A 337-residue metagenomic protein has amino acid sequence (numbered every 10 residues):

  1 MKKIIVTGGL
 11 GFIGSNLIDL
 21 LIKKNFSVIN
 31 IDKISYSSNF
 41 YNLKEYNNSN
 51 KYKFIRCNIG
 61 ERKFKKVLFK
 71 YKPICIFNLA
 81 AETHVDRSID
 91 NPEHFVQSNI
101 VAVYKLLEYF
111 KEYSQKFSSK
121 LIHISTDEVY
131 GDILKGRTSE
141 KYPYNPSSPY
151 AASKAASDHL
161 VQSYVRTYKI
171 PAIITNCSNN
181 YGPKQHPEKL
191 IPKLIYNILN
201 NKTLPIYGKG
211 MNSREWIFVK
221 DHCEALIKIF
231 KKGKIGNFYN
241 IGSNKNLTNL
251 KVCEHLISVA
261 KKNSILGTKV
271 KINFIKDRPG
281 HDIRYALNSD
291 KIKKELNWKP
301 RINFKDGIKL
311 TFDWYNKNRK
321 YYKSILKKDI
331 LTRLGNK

Functional and structural regions predicted by a protein language model:
M1-N180, N249, I283, L310 (+2 more regions): N-terminal Rossmann-like NAD(P)+-binding domain of SDR-like oxidoreductases, especially those catalyzing
S15, L20-K23, P192-K337: C-terminal substrate-binding subdomain of Rossmann-fold SDR/epimerase-dehydratase oxidoreductases
S35, H186, L190, T248: Short acidic-hydrophobic sequence patches enriched in Asp/Glu that either
Y36, P183, S243: Short, conserved catalytic or interaction motifs in soluble domains
I100-E108, E188, K220-C223, I227: Conserved active-site region of classical short-chain dehydrogenase/reductase
Q115, I122, L134, K169 (+3 more regions): Proline-centered turn/helix-capping motifs that create local helix->coil transitions or kinks
P146-S153, P183, P187-I191, E215-V219: The catalytic Tyr-centered alpha-helix of NAD(P)H-dependent dehydrogenases
